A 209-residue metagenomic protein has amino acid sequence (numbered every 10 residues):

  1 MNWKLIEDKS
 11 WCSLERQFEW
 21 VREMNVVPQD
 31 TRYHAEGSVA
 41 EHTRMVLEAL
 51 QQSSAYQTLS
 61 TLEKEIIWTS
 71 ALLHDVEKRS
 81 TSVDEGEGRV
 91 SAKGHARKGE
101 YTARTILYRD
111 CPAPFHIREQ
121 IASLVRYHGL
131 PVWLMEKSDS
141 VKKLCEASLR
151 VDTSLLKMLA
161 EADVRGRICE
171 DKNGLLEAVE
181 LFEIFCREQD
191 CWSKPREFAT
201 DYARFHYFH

Functional and structural regions predicted by a protein language model:
M1, I6-L14, P28-T31, S53 (+6 more regions): Short secondary-structure junctions and interdomain/linker hinges
M1-E85: Acidic/His-rich, divalent-metal-binding segments that scaffold phosphate/diphosphate chemistry
N2, I6, S10-Q17, V21-M24 (+4 more regions): Generic structural signal of hydrophobic/aromatic residues within well-ordered alpha-helices of folded domains
K9, H116, N173-E177: Alpha-helix boundary/N-cap detector
H34, H42, H95, H116 (+2 more regions): Histidine (H) residue identity feature
A55-C169: Divalent metal-dependent catalytic cores for phosphoryl transfer on phosphate-bearing substrates
D152-H209: Charged substrate- and nucleic-acid-binding regions of tRNA-handling and nucleotidyl-transfer enzymes, centered on
